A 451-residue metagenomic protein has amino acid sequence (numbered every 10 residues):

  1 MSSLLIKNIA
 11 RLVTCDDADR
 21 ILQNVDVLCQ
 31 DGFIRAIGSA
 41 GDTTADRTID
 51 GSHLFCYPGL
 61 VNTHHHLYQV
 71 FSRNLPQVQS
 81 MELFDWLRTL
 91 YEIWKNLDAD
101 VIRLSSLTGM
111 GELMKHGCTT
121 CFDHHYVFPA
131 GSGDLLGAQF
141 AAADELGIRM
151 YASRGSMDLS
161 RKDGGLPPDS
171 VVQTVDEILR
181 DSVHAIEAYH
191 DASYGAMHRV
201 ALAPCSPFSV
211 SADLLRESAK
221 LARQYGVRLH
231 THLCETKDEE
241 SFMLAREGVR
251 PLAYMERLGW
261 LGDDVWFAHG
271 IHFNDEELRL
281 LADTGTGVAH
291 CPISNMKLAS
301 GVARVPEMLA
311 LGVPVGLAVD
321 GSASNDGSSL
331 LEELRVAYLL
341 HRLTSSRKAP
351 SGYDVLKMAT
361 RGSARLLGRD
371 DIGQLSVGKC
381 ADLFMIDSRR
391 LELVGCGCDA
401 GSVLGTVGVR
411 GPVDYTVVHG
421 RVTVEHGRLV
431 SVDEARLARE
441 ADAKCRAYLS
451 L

Functional and structural regions predicted by a protein language model:
M1-T43, L54-F55: N-terminal metal-binding scaffold of metallo-dependent hydrolase/deaminase domains
L4-N8, D42-T89, L107, G111-K115 (+1 more regions): Replace "His-x-His-based motif
C15, C380-A438: C-terminal cap of metal-dependent C-N hydrolases
F71-I102, G131, L159-V175, K237-D264 (+2 more regions): Active-site gating loops and adjacent loop-to-helix segments of metal-dependent hydrolytic enzymes
R73-H124, P129-R149, L179-Y194, D442-L451: Alpha-helical scaffold segments that flank or form the walls of functional sites
G131-G270, E276: Metal-coordinating catalytic core of metallo-dependent amide/deamination hydrolases
K162, K237-V249, E277-A282, A299-M308 (+2 more regions): Histidine/acidic-residue-rich catalytic or RNA/ligand-binding cores of hydrolases and nuclease-related proteins
R257-D264, P306-R390, T406-G408: His/Asp/Glu-enriched, well-ordered alpha-helical/loop segment that forms or immediately abuts the divalent-metal
